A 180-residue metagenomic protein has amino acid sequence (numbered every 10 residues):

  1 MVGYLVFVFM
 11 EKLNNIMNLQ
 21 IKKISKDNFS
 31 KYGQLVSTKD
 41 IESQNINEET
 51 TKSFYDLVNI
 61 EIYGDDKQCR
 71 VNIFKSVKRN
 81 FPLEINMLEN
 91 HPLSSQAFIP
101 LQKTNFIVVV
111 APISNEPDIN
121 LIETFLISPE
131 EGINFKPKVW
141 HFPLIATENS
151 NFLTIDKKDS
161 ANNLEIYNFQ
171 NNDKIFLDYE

Functional and structural regions predicted by a protein language model:
I16-T124, T147, D159-Q170, I175-E180: Non-catalytic, conserved peripheral segments adjacent to functional cores
I127-W140: Conserved metal-binding segment of the jelly-roll/cupin
P137-L153: Ligand-binding loop in jelly-roll beta-barrel domains
D156: Short beta-strand/turn micro-motifs composed of small residues that flank or help shape donor/cofactor-binding pockets
